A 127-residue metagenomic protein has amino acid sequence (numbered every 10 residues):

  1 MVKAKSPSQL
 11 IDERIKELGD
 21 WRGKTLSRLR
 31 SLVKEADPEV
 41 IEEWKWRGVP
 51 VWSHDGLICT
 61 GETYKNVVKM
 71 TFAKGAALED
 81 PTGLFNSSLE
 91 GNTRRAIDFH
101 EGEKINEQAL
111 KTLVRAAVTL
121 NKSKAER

Functional and structural regions predicted by a protein language model:
M1-R127: Charge-dense, helix-prone N-terminal extensions
